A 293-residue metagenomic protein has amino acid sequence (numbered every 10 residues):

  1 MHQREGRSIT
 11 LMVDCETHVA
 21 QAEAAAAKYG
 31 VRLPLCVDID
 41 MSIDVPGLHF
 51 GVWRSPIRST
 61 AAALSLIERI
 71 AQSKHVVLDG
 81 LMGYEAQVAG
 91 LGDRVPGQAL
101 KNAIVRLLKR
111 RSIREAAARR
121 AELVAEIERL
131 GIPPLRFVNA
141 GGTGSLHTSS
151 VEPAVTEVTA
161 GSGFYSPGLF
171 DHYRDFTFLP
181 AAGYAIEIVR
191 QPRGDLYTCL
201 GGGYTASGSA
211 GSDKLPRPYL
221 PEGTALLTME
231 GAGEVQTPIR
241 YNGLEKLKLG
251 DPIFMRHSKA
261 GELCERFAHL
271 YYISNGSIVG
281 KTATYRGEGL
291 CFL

Functional and structural regions predicted by a protein language model:
M1, D40-D44, G97-K101, G161-S162: Short amphipathic alpha-helical segments, especially helix-boundary/capping motifs
M1-G90: Active-site-proximal beta-alpha core segment in soluble small-molecule metabolic enzymes
R4-L11, H49-I57, D93-R114, Y173: Glycine-rich tight-turn/loop motif centered on a GG-T
D14, D38-D40, D44, D79 (+6 more regions): Acidic-enriched, low-complexity/disordered segments with a strong bias for Aspartate over Glutamate
A22-A25, G47-G51, G92-P96, S149-P153 (+1 more regions): Short acidic, glycine/serine/threonine-rich loops at helix termini
L91-G92, E262: Outer-membrane beta-barrel proteins
Q98-L293: Active-site anion/phosphate-binding pocket segments in diverse small-molecule metabolic enzymes
